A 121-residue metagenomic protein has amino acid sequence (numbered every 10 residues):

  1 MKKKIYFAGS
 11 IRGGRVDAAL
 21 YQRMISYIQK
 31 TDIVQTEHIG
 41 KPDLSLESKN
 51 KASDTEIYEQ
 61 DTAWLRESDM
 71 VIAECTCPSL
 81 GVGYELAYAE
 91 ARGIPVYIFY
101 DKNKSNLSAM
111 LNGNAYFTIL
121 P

Functional and structural regions predicted by a protein language model:
M1-P121: Conserved catalytic or regulatory cores that recognize and/or transform ribose-phosphate-containing ligands
